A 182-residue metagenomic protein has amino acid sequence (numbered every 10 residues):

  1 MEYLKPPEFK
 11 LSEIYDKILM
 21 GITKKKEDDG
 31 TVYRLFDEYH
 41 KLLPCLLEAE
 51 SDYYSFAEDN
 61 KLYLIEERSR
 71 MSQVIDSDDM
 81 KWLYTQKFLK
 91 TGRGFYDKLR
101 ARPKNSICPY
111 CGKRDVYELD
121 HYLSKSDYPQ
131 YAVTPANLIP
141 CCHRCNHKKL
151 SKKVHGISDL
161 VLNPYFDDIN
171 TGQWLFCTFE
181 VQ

Functional and structural regions predicted by a protein language model:
E2-K90: N-terminal accessory alpha/beta regions
E13, E58, C108-C111, Y131-P135 (+1 more regions): Generic alpha-helix signal with a bias toward terminal, lower-confidence helices and secondary-structure junctions
E48-S51, A57, A101, A132 (+2 more regions): A sequence-composition feature that detects small, non-aromatic residues
M80-K81, K90, Y110-G112, K148: N-terminal start-of-chain detector that recognizes signal peptides and the immediate post-cleavage beginning
T85-K98, D120-D127: Short Cys/His-rich Zn2+-coordinating modules
Y96-E118, C142: Short cysteine-rich loop/turn motifs with clustered Cys
D115-Q182: Glycine- and acidic-residue-rich phosphate-binding/metal-coordinating active-site segment common to enzymes that handle
